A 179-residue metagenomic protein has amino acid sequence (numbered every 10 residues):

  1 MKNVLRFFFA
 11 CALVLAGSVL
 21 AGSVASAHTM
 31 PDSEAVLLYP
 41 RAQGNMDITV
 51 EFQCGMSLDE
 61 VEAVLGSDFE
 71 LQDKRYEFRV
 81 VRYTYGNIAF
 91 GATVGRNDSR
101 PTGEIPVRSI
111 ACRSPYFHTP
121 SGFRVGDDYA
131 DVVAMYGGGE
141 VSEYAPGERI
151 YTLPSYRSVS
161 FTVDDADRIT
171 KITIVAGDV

Functional and structural regions predicted by a protein language model:
N3-S26: Sec-dependent N-terminal signal peptides of Gram-positive bacterial secreted proteins and lipoproteins
G22-A145, D164-V179: Short helix/turn-capping signatures at newly exposed starts of structured segments
G147-I150, P154-V163: Low-complexity, intrinsically disordered Gly/Pro/Thr-rich segments
